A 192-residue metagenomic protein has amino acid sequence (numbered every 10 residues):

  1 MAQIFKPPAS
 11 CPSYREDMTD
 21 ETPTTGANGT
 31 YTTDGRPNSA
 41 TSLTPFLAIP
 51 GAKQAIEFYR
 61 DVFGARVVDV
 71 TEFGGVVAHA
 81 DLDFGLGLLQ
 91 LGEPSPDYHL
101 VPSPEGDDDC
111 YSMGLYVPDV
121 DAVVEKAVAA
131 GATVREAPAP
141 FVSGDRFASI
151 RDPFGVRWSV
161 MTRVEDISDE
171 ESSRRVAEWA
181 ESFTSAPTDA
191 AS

Functional and structural regions predicted by a protein language model:
M1-D17: N-terminal amphipathic/basic-hydrophobic helices that include classical n-h-c signal peptides and signal-anchor
C11, D17-F46, E57, F63-R151 (+1 more regions): Vicinal oxygen chelate
A48-G51: Short, surface-exposed ligand-recognition loops at beta-strand->loop->(often short) alpha-helix junctions that present
F154: C-terminal catalytic core of tyrosine-transesterase DNA break-rejoin enzymes
